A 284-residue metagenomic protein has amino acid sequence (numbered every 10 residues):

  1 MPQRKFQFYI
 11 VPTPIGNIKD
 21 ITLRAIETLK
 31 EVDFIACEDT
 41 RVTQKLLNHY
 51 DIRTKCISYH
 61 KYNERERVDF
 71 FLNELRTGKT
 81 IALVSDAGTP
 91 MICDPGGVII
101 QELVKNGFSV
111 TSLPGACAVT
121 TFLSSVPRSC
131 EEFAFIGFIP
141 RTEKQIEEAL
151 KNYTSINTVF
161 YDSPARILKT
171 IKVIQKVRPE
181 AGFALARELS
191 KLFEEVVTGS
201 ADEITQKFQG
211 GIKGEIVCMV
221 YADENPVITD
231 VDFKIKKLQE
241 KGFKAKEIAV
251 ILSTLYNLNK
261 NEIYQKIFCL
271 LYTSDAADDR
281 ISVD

Functional and structural regions predicted by a protein language model:
M1-Y62: Glycine-rich, flexible N-terminal cofactor/catalytic loop recognition
Q7-V11, T77-S85, F133, I156-F160 (+1 more regions): Generic beta-sheet signal
L29-I35, F108-V110, N157-T158: Short active-site oxyanion
N63-F70: Glycine-rich, highly charged phosphate/nucleotide-binding loops
L72-T77, I81-C117: Glycine/small-residue-rich loop that forms an oxyanion/phosphate-binding "nest" at active or ligand-binding sites
T80, N157, Y161-C269: A contiguous loop/helix-start segment that scaffolds small-molecule binding in enzyme catalytic cores
V98-Y153: Class I SAM-dependent methyltransferase SAM-binding "motif I" and its flanking Rossmann-like core
Y272-D284: Single conserved hydrophobic/aromatic residue that forms the stacking wall/gate of nucleotide- or nucleobase-binding
